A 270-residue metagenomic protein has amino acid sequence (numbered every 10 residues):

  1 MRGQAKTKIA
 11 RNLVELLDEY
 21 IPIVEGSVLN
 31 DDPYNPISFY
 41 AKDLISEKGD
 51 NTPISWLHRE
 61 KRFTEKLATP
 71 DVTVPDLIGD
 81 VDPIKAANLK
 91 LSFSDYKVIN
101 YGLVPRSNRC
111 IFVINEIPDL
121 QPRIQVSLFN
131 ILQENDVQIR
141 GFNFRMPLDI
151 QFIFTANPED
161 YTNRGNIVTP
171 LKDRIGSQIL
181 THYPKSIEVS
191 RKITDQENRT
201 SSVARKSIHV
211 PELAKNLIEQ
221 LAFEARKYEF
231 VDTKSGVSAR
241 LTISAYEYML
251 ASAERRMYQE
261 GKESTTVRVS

Functional and structural regions predicted by a protein language model:
M1-I187, R199-N216, E229-T233: Conserved ASCE/P-loop NTPase catalytic core
D82, F223-E224: Short connector loops/turns at beta-strand edges and beta->alpha or beta->beta junctions
A204-P211, E224-S270: C-terminal helical "lid" subdomain and adjoining coupling/linker elements of P-loop NTPases
